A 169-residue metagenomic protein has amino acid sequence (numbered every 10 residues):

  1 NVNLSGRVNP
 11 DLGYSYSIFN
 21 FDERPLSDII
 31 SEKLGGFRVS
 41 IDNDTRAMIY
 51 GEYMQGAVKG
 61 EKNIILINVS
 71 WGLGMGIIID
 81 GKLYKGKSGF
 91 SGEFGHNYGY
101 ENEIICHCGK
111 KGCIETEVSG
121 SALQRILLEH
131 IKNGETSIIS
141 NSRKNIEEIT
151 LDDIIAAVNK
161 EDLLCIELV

Functional and structural regions predicted by a protein language model:
N1-N63: Glycine-rich phosphate-binding loop and adjoining helix at the ATP-binding site of ATP-dependent phosphoryl-transfer
L4, V69, G120-S121: Short secondary-structure boundary segments
R7, G72, L123: Conserved sequence/active-site signature of Rossmann-fold short-chain dehydrogenase/reductase
Y14-I18, K111, S142: Conserved short-loop catalytic and cofactor-binding motifs
F21, P25, M48, G92 (+3 more regions): Conserved active-site and cofactor/substrate-binding residues in soluble primary-metabolism enzymes
G35-G36, I41-T45, G99-E135: Glycine-rich phosphate-binding loop plus the immediately following alpha-helix
K59-E117: Glycine-rich phosphate-binding loop of actin/hexokinase-like ATP-binding domains
E115-V169: A mobile "lid/hinge" subdomain adjacent to the ATP/sugar-phosphate binding pocket shared across diverse ATP-dependent
